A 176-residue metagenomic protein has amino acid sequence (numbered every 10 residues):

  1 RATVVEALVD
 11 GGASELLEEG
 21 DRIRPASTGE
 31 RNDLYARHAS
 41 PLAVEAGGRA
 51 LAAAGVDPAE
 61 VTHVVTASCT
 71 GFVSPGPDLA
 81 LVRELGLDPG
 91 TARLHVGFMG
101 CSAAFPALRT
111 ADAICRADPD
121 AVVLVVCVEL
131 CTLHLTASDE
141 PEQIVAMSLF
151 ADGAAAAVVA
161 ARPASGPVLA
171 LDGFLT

Functional and structural regions predicted by a protein language model:
R1-A36, V122, A137-T176: Condensing-enzyme catalytic core mediating Claisen C-C bond formation in acyl metabolism
R22-P25, E30, R37, P41 (+2 more regions): Conserved catalytic cysteine-centered active-site region of acyl-thioester-dependent Claisen-condensing enzymes
Y35-A46, A50: Conserved nucleotide-sugar donor-binding subdomain of glycosyltransferases
A46-V61: Phosphate/pyrophosphate-binding loops at sites that engage ATP/ADP/AMP, CoA/4′-phosphopantetheine, polyphosphate
A52, V56, G86-L87, A113-P119 (+2 more regions): Generic secondary-structure signature for well-ordered alpha-helical cores
T62-V65, V122-L124: Conserved beta-strand elements of the Class I
T91-R109, R116, L130-S165: Glycine-/small-residue-rich "gating" segment that lines the acyl/pantetheine channel and substrate pocket
